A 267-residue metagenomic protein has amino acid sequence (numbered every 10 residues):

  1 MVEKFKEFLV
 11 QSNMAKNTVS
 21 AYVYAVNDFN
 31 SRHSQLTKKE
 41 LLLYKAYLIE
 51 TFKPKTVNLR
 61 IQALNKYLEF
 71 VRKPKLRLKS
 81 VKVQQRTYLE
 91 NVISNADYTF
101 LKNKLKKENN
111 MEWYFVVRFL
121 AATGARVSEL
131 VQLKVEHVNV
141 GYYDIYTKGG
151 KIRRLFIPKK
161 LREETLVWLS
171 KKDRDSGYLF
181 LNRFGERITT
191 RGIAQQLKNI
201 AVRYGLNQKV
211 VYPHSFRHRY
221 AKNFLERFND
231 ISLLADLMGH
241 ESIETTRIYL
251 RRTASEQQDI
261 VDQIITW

Functional and structural regions predicted by a protein language model:
M1-W267: Conserved catalytic core of the tyrosine transesterase superfamily
